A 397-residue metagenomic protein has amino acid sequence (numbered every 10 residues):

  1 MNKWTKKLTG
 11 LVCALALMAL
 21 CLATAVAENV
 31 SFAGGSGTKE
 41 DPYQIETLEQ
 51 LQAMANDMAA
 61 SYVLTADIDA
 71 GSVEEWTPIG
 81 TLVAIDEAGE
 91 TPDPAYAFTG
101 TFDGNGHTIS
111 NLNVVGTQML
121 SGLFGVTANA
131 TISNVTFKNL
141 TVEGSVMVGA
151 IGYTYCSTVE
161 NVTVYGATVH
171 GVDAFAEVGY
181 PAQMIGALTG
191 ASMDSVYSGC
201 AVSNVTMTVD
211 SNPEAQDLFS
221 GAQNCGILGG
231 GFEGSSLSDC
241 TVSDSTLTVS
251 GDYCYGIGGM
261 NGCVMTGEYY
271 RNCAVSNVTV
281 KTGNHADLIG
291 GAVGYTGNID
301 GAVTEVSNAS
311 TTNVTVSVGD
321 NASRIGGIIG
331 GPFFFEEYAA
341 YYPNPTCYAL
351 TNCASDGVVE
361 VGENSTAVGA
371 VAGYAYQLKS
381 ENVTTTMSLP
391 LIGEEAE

Functional and structural regions predicted by a protein language model:
N2-V12: Bacterial N-terminal signal peptides that target proteins for export
K7, L22-V26: Short, surface-exposed, charged/polar-biased interaction segments
V12-C21: Bacterial N-terminal signal peptides
A25-E397: Surface-exposed repetitive/solenoidal architectures
